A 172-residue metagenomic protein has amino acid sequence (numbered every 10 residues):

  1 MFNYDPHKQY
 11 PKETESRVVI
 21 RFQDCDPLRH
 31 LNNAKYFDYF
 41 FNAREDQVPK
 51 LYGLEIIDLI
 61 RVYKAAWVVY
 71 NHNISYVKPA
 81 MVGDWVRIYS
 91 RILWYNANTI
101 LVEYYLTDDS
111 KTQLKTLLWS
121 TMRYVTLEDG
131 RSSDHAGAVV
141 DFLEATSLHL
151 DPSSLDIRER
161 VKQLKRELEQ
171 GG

Functional and structural regions predicted by a protein language model:
M1-P11, S16, Y76, A80-W85 (+1 more regions): HotDog/MaoC-like acyl-thioester-processing domains
D5, E13, D46-K50, A65-N71: Short catalytic/metal-binding and nucleic-acid-binding patches
N32-N33: Glycine-rich phosphate/pyrophosphate-binding beta-alpha loops
Y36-R61: Active-site helix/loop of acyl-thioester processing domains in fatty-acid/polyketide metabolism, spanning hotdog-fold
K64-V82: Small beta-barrel nucleic-acid-binding modules, principally OB-folds
